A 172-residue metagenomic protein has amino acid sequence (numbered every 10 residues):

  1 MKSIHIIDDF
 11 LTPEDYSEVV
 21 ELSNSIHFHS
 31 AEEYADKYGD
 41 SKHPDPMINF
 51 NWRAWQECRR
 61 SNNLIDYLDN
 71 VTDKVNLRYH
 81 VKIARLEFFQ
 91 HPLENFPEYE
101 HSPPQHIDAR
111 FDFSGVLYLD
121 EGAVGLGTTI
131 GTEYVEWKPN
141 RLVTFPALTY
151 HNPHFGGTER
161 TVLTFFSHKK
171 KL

Functional and structural regions predicted by a protein language model:
M1-E87: Non-heme Fe(II)/2-oxoglutarate
L77-L172: Catalytic core of non-heme Fe(II) oxygenases with the double-stranded beta-helix
